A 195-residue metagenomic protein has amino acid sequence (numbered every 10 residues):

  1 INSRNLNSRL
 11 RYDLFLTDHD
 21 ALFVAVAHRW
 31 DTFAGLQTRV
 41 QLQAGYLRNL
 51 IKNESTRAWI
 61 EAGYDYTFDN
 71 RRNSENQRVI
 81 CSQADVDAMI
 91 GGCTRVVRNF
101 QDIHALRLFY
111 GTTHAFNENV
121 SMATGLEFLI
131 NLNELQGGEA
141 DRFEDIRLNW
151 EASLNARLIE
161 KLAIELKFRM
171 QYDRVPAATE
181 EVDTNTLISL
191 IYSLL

Functional and structural regions predicted by a protein language model:
I1-L50: Hydrophobic/aromatic-rich structural module bridging two neighboring secondary-structure elements via a short loop
N2-L6, L36-L42, T56, F100-L106 (+2 more regions): Residues that define the transmembrane beta-barrel architecture of outer-membrane proteins
S8, V24-H28, A44, I60-Y66 (+3 more regions): Transmembrane beta-barrel strands of outer-membrane/channel proteins
S8-L10, A44, L108-Y110, A152 (+1 more regions): Membrane-embedded beta-strands of outer-membrane beta-barrel proteins, especially the hydrophobic/small aromatic
F15, A27-G35, L47-I51, D65-N73 (+3 more regions): Sequence/structural signature of outer-membrane beta-barrel proteins
H19-L22, E54-A58, F116-M122, A156-L166: Repeated loop/turn-to-beta-strand initiation elements of outer-membrane beta-barrel proteins
S55-N133: Detector for outer-membrane/organellar transmembrane beta-barrel domains, recognizing the amphipathic beta-strand
A156-R157, V182-L195: Outer-membrane beta-barrel "beta-signal"
